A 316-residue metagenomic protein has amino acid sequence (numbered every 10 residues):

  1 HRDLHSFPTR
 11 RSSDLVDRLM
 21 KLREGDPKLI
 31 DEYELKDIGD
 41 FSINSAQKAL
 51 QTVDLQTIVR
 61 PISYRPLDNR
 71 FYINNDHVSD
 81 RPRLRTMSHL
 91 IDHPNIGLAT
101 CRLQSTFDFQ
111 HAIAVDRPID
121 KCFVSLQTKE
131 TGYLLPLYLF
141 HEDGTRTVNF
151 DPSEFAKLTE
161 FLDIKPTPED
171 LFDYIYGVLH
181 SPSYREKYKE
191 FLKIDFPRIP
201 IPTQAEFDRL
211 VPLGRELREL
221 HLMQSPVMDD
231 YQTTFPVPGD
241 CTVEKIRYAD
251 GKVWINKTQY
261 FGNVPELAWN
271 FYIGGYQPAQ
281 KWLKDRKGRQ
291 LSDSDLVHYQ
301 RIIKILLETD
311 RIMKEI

Functional and structural regions predicted by a protein language model:
H1-H5: Short, exposed "boundary/linker" segments that immediately precede the start of a downstream structural module
S6-I316: Sequence-level detector for compositionally biased, low-complexity segments
